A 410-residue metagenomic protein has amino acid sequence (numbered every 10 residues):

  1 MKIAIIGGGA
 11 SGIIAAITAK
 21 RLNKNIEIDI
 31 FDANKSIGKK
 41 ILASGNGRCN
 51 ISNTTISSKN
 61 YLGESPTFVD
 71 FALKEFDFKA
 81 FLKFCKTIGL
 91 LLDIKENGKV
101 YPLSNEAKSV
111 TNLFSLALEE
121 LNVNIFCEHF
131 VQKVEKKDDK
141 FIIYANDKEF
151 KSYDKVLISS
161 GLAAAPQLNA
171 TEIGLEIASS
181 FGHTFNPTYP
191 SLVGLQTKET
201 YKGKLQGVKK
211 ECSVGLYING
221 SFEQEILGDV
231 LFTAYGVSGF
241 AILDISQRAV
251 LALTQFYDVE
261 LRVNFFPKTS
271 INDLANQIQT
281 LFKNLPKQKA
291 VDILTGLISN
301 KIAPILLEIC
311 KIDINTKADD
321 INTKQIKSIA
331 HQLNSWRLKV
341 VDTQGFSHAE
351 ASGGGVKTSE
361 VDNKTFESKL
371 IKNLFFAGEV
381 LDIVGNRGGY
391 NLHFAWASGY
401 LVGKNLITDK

Functional and structural regions predicted by a protein language model:
A4, K20-N46: Glycine-rich FAD pyrophosphate-binding loop
A4-I6, F31, V131, F150-Q167 (+3 more regions): Short hydrophobic core segments
K35-I37, A43, I51-S58, T184-P187 (+2 more regions): An anion/pyrophosphate-binding glycine-rich loop and adjacent beta-alpha core in soluble alpha-beta enzymes
N46-N97: Glycine-rich active-site loop/strand segments that organize a redox cofactor
E75-K155, A303, L307: Feature captures the FAD/FMN-dependent oxidoreductase FAD-binding
F126-C127, K133, P304-V384: A glycine-rich dinucleotide-binding beta-alpha-beta segment and adjacent secondary-structure elements that constitute
K155-Y201: Glycine-rich loop(s) and the adjacent beta-strand/alpha-helix scaffold that form part
A163-I177, F181, I383-D409: A conserved FAD-binding loop/helix module that cradles the flavin
